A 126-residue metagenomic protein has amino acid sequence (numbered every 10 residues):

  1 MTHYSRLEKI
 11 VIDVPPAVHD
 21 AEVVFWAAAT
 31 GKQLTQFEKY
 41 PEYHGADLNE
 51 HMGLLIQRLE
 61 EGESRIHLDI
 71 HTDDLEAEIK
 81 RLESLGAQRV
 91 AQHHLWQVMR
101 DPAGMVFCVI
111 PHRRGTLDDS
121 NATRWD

Functional and structural regions predicted by a protein language model:
M1-V24, I66-I70, R113-D126: N-terminal beta-strand motif that seeds the catalytic metal site of vicinal oxygen chelate
I10-I12, L54-I56, A87: Hydrophobic beta-strand residues in large extracellular and virion-surface proteins
P16, E63, L68-V106: Vicinal oxygen chelate
A17-Q33, E78-S84: Amphipathic alpha-helical segments
T30-I66, V106-R113: Conserved short beta-strand elements that form part of the metal-binding/catalytic scaffold of enzyme active sites
E38-K39, H94-L95, T116: Proline- and acidic/polar-enriched loop/turn elements at helix boundaries
P41-E42, Q97-V98, D119: Positions that flank functional sites
A46, D101-P102, T123: Short Asp/Glu-rich motifs
